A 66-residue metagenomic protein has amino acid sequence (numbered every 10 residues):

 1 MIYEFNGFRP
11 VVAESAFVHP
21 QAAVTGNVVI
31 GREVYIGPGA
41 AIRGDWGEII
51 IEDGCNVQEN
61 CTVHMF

Functional and structural regions predicted by a protein language model:
I2-R9: A detector for short, charged/polar N-terminal pre-domain segments
P10, S15-V18, A22, V28 (+4 more regions): A structural motif detector for beta-strand N-caps
G44, M65-F66: Extracellular beta-strand-rich solenoid/capping regions of secreted or surface-exposed proteins that bind or remodel
